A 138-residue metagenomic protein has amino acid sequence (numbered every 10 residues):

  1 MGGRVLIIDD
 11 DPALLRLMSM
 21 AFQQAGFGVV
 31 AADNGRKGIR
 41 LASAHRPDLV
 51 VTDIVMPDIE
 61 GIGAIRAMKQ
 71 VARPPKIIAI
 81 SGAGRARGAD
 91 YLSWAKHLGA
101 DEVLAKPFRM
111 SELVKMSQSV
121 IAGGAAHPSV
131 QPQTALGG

Functional and structural regions predicted by a protein language model:
R16-Q24: Charged docking surfaces used in two-component/phosphorelay signaling
G26-D33, L41: Short hydrophobic/Thr-rich beta-strand motif most characteristic of the beta2 strand and flanking loop of CheY-like
D33-K37, E60-G63: Acidic catalytic/metal-coordinating carboxylates
R40, I62-P74: Short amphipathic alpha-helix used as the core "switch/output" element in two-component signaling
D53: Active-site residues of response regulator receiver
M56: Receiver (REC) domain active-site loop signature in two-component systems and cognate sites in sensor histidine kinases
G63, G84-L104, S111, K115: Alpha4 helix (beta4-alpha4-beta5 surface) of REC/receiver domains from two-component response regulators
I80-G82: Hydrophobic/aromatic residues positioned on beta-strands within the core alpha/beta folds
